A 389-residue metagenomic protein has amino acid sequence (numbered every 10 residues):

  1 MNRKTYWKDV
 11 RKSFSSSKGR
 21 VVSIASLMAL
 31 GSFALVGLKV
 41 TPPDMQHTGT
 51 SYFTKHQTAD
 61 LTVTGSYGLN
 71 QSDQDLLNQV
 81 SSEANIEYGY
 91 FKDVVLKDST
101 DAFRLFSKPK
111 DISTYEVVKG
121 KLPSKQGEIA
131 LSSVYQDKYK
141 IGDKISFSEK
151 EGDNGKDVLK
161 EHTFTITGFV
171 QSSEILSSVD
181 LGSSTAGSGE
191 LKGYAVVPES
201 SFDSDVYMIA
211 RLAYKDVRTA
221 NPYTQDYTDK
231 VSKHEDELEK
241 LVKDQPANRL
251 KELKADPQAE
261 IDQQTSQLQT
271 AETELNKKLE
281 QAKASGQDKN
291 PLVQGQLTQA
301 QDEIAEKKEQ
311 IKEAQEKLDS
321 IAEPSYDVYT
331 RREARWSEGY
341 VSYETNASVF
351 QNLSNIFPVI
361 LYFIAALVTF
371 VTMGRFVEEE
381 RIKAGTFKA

Functional and structural regions predicted by a protein language model:
R3-F363: Membrane transport/envelope proteins' first extracytoplasmic loop
D9, S17, L367-A389: Interfacial "coupling" helices/loops that link adjacent transmembrane helices in transporter permeases
